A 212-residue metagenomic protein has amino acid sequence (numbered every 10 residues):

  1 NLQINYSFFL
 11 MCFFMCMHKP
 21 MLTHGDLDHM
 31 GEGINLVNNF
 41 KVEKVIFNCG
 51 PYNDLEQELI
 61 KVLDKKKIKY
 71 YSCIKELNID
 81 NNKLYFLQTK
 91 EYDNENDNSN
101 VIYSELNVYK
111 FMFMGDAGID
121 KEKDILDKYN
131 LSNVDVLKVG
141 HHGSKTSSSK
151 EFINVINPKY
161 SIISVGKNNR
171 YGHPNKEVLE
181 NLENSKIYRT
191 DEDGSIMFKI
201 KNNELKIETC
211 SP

Functional and structural regions predicted by a protein language model:
N1-P212: Non-globular, low-confidence helical/coil segments that flank catalytic cores
